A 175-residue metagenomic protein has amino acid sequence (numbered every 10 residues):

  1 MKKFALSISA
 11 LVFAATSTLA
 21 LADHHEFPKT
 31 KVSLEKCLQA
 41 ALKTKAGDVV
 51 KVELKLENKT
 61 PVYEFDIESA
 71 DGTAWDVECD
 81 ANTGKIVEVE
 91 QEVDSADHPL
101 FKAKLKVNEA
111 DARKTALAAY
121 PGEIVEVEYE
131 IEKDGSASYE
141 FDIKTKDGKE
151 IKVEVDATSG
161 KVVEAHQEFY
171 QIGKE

Functional and structural regions predicted by a protein language model:
K2-E175: Long, terminal "pre-/pro-" and other extracytoplasmic accessory regions that lie outside the mature folded/catalytic
